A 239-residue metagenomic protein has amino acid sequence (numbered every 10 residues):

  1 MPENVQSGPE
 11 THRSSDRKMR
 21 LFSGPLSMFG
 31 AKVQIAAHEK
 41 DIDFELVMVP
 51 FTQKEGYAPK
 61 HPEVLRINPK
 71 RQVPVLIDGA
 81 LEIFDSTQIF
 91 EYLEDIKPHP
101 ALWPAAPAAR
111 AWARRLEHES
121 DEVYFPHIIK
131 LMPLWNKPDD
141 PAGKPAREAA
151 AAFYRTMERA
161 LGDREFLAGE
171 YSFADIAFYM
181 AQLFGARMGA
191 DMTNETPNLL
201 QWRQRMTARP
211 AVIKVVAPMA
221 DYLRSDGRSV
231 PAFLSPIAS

Functional and structural regions predicted by a protein language model:
P2, R209-I213, P231: Low-complexity, intrinsically disordered short peptide segments enriched in small/polar/basic residues
P2-P145, F233-L234: GST-like domain detector, emphasizing the conserved glutathione-binding G-site in the N-terminal thioredoxin-like
V47, S86, E195, V216-A217: Residue-level detector of family-conserved "landmark" positions at structurally sensitive sites
G79, Y179, P218: Conserved residues at the C-terminal ends of beta-strands
R115, S120-P210, K214-V215: GST-like fold's C-terminal all-alpha helical module
M219-S239: Acidic/histidine-enriched, glycine/proline-rich intrinsically disordered or flexible terminal extensions
